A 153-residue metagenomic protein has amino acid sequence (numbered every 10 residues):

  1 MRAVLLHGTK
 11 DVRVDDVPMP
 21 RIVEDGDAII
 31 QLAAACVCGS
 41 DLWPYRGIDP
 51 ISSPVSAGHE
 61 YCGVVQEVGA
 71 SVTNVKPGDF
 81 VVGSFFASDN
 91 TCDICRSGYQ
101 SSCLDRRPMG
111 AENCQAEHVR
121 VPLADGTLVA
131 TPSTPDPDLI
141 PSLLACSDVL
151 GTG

Functional and structural regions predicted by a protein language model:
A3, V17, D41, G63-V65 (+4 more regions): Buried hydrophobic positions in well-ordered alpha/beta secondary-structure cores of metabolic enzymes
L5-H7, R46, V65, R96: Residue-level signal for short segments within beta-strands and strand-turn junctions of well-structured beta-sheet
G8-K10, A35-V37: Short polar catalytic/cofactor-binding loops
D11-P18: Short glycine/threonine/proline-enriched tight-turn/helix- or strand-capping micro-motif at secondary-structure
P18, V37-G39, S102-L104: Sequence contexts marking disulfide-bonded cysteines in secreted/extracellular proteins
P20-C36, I48-D93, E112, P132-P135: Glycine-rich beta-strand-centered segment in the early N-terminal region that forms part of a ligand/cofactor-binding
S40-R46: Cytochrome P450 core scaffold surrounding the K-helix E-X-X-R motif and the conserved "meander" helix-loop region
D89-G153: NAD(P)H dinucleotide-binding glycine-rich loop of Rossmann-like/cofactor-binding domains, especially the beta1-alpha1
